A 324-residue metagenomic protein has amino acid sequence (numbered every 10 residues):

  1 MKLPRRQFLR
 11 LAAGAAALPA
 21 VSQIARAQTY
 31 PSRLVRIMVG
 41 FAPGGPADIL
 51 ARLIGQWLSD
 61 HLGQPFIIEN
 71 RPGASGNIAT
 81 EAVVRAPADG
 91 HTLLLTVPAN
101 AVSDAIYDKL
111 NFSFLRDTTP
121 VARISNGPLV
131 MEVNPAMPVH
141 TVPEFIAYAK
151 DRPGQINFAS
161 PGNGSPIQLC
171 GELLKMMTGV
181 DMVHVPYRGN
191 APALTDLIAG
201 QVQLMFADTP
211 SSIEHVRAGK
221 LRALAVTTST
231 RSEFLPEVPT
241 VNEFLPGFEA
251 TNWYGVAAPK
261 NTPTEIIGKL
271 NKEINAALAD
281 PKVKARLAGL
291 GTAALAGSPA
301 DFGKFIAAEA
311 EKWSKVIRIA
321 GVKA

Functional and structural regions predicted by a protein language model:
M1-A15: N-terminal secretory signal peptides and thylakoid transit peptides that target proteins across membranes
R26-L115, Q155, V180-Q203, K323-A324: N-terminal (or domain-start) structured segment
S32-L34, M176-T178, R217, T264-A324: An extracytoplasmic/periplasmic, membrane-proximal ligand-sensing/linker region
A42-G44, P98-A99, N134-V139, P161-S165 (+4 more regions): Short coil/turn segments
R85-G90, A105-P192, V241, W253-R286: Hinge/capping helix and adjacent helix->loop/strand transition within the periplasmic-binding protein
L95-N100, S160, N190, A207-S212 (+3 more regions): Beta->alpha turn/N-cap motifs
S212-A279, A308-E311: C-terminal lobe and pocket-closing loops of periplasmic/extracytoplasmic Venus-flytrap solute-binding proteins
